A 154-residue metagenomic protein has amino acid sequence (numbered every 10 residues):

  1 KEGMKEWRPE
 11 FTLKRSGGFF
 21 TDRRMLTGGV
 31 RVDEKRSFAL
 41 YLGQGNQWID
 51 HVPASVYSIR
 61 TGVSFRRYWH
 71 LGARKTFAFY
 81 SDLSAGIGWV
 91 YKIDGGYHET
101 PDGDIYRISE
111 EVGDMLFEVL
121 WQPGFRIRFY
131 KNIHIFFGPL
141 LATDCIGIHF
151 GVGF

Functional and structural regions predicted by a protein language model:
K1-Q47, H149-F154: Short glycine/proline- and aromatic-enriched beta-strand/turn motifs that initiate or cap beta-hairpins
K5-P9, F20-R24, S55-T61, F77-F79 (+2 more regions): Residues that define the transmembrane beta-barrel architecture of outer-membrane proteins
F11-L13, F79-S81, F137: Generic structural motif
T12-K14, W48-A54, Y106-E111: Extracellular loop and loop/strand-boundary signature of outer-membrane beta-barrel proteins
T27-G103, Q122, I127-I133, F154: Gram-negative (and chloroplast) outer-membrane scaffold detector with strong preference for beta-barrel transmembrane
R107-I127: Acidic, glycine-rich flexible loop segments
I135-A142: Short, exposed beta-strand-loop hairpins at the edges of beta-sheets in extracellular/periplasmic proteins
